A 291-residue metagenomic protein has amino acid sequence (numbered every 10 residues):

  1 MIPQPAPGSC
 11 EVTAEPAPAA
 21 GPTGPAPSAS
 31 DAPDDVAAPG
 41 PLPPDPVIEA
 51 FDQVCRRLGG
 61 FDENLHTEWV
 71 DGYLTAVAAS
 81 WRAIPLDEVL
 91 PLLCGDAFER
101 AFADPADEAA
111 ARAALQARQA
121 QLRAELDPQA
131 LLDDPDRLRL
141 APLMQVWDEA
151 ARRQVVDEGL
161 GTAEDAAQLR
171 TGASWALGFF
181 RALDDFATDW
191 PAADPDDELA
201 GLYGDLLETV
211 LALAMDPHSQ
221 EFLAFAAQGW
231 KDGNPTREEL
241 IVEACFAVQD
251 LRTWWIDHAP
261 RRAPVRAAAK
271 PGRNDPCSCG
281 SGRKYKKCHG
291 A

Functional and structural regions predicted by a protein language model:
M1-A291: Acidic/negatively charged segments and metal-coordination signatures
